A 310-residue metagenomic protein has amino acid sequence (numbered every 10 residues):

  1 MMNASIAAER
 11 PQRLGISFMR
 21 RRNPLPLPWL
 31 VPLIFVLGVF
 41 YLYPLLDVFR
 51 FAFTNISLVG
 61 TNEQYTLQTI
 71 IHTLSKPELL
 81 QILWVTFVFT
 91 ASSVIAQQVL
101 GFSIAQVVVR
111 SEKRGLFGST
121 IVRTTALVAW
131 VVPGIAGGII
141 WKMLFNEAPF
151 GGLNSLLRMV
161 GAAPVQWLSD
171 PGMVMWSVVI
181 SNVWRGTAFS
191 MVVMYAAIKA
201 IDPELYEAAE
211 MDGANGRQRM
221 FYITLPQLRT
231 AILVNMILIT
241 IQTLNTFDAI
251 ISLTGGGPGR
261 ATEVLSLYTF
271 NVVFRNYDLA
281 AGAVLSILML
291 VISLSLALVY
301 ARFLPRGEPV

Functional and structural regions predicted by a protein language model:
M1-R21: Short, Lys/Arg-rich, polar N-terminal cytosolic tail immediately upstream of the first transmembrane signal-anchor
L25-V310: A structural signal for multi-pass alpha-helical bundles of membrane permease subunits that mediate small-molecule
